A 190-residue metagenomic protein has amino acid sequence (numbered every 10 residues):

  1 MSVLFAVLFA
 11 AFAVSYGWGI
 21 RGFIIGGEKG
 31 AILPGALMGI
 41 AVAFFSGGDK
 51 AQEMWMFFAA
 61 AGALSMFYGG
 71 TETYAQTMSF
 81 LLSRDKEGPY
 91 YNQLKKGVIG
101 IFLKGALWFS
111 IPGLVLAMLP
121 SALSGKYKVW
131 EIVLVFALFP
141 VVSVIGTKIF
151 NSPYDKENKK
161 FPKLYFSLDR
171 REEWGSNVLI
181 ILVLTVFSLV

Functional and structural regions predicted by a protein language model:
M1-T73, G105-V115, S121, G125 (+2 more regions): N-terminal signal-anchor module of multipass membrane proteins
G17-I24, S79-K96, S152-R171: Membrane-interface interhelical loops and short amphipathic "cap" helices that link adjacent transmembrane segments
G47-A51, P89-L94, V190: Alpha-helix capping and helix-coil boundary motifs
E72-L116, G146-N151: Membrane-interface helix-loop-helix modules in multi-pass inner-membrane proteins
Y127-V190: Generic multipass alpha-helical transmembrane bundles of integral membrane proteins
